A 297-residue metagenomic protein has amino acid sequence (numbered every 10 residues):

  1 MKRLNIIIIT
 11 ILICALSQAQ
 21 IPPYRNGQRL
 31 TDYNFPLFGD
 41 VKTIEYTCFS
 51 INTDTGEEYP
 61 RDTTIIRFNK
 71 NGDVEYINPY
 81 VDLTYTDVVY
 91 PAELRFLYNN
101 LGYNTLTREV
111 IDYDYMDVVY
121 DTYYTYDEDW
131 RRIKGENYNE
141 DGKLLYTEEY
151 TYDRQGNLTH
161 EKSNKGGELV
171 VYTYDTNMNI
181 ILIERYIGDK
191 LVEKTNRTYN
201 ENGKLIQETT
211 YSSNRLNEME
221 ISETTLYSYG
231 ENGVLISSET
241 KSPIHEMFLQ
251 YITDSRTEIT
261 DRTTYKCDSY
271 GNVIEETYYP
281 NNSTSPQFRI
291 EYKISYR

Functional and structural regions predicted by a protein language model:
M1-R25: Bacterial Sec-dependent N-terminal signal peptides
Q20-R297: Buried hydrophobic residues that stabilize the cores of well-folded domains
